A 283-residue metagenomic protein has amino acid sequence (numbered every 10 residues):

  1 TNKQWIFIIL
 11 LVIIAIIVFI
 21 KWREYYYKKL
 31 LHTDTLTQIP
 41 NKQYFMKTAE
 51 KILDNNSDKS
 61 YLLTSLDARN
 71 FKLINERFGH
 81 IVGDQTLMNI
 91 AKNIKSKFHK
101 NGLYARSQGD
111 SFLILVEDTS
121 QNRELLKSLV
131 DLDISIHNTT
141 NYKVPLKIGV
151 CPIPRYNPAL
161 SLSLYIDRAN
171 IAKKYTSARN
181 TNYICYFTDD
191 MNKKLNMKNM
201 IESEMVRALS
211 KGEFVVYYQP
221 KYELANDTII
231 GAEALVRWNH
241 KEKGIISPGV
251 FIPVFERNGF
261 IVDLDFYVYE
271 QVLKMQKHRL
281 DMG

Functional and structural regions predicted by a protein language model:
N2-T35, K42-L53, K193: Signal-transducing coiled-coil linker helices
K29-T33, Q38-L62, R69-H99, A105-L113 (+3 more regions): Conserved long alpha-helical elements within nucleotide-processing catalytic cores of c-di-GMP signaling and class III
L31, E50-L62, L66, R77 (+8 more regions): Nucleotide second-messenger and two-component phosphorelay signaling modules
Q85, N89-R155, H278: GGDEF/GGEEF active-site signature
Y104, K147-N157, S161-R179, C185-M200 (+4 more regions): Cyclic nucleotide signaling catalytic output domains
L115-E124, T140-N141, P145-Y165, A172 (+3 more regions): Catalytic strand-loop-helix junctions within cyclic-nucleotide turnover domains
M197-V254: Active-site core of bacterial EAL-family cyclic-dinucleotide phosphodiesterase domains
Y267-G283: Helix C-cap/alpha-to-beta connector motif
